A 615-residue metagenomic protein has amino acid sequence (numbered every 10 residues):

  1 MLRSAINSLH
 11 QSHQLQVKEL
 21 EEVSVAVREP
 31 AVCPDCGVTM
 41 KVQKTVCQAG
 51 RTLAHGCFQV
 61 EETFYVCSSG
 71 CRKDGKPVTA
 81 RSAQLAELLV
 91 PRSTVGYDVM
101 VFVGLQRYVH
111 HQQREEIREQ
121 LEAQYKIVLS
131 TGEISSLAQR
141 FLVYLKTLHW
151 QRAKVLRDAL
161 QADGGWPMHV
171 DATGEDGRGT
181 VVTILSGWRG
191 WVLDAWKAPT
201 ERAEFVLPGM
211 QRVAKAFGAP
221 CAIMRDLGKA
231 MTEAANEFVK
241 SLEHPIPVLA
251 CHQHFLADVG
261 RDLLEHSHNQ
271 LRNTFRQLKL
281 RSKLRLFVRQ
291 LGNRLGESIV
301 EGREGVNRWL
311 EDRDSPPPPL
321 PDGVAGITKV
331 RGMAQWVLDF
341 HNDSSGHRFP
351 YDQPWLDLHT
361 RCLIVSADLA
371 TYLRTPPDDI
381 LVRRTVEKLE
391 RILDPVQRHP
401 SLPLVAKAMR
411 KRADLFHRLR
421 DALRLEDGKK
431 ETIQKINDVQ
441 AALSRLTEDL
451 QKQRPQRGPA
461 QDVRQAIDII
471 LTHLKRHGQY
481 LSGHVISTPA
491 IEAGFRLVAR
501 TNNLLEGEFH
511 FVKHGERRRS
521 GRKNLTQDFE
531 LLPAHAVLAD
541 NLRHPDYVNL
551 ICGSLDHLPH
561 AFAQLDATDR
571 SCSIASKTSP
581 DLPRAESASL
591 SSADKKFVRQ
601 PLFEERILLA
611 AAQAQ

Functional and structural regions predicted by a protein language model:
L2-R3, A26, G228-T232, K283-Q615: Acidic/histidine-rich catalytic cores and adjacent linkers of DNA breakage/strand-transfer/modification proteins
L9-E21, K44-H55: Short Cys/His-rich Zn2+-coordinating modules
V25-V32, V60-F64: Short metal-coordination and nucleic-acid-contact micro-motifs, chiefly zinc-binding Cys/His arrays
T39-V42, V46, L105, V109 (+5 more regions): RNase H-like nuclease fold core
M40-Y108, I127-L129, D163: Basic, short loop/linker segments at the boundary and entry of helix-turn-helix/winged-helix-like folds
L85-L88, G96-Q106, Q120-L129, W191-A195 (+2 more regions): Glycine- and acidic
I117: Short alpha-helical "recognition helix" segments of helix-turn-helix
H244-R261, I491, F495-R496: RNase H-like polynucleotidyl transferase catalytic core
